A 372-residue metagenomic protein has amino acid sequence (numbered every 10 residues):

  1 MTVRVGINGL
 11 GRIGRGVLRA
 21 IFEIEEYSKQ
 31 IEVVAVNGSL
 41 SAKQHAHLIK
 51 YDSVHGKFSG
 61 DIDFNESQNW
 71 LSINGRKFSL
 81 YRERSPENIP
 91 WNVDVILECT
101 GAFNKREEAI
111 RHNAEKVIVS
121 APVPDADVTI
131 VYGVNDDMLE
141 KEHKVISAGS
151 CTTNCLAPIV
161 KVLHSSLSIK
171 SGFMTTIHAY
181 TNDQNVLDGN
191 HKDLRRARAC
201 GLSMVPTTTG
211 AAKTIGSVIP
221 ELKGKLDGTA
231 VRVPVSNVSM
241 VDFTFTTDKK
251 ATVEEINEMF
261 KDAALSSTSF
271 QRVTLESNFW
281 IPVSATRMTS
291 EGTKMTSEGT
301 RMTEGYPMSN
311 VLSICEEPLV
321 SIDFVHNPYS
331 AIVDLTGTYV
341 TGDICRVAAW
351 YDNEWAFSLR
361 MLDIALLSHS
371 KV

Functional and structural regions predicted by a protein language model:
M1-A197, Y339, M361-D363, K371: N-terminal Rossmann-like NAD(P) cofactor-binding subdomain of oxidoreductases, focused on the glycine-rich
T2, G228, M240-L265, E304-V372: C-terminal active-site/capping subdomain that shapes the small-molecule cofactor and substrate pocket of enzyme
R4, N8, R12-R19, D63 (+6 more regions): Active-site-lining helix/loop region of Rossmann-like oxidoreductase modules
L10, G101, C151, T207 (+2 more regions): Structured loop/turn residues at secondary-structure junctions
V34, S79-Y81, D227, L312-C315: General small-molecule cofactor/ligand-binding pocket signal
S150, N154, L202, Y351 (+1 more regions): Short, conserved micro-motifs enriched in small and acidic residues
S269-V283, R287, K294, R301-E304: A cross-taxon signal for low-complexity, glycine/charged-rich
M288-S290, P318: Short linear/disordered segments characteristic of secreted peptide precursors and small low-complexity proteins
